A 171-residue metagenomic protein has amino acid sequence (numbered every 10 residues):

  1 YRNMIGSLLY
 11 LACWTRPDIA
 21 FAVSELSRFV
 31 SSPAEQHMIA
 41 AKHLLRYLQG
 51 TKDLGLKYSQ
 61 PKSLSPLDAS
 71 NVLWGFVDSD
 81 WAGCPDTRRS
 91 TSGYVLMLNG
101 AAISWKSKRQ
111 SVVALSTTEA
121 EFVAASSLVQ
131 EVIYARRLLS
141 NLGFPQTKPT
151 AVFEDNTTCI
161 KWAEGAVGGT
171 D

Functional and structural regions predicted by a protein language model:
Y1-D171: Divalent metal-binding acidic/histidine catalytic loops
